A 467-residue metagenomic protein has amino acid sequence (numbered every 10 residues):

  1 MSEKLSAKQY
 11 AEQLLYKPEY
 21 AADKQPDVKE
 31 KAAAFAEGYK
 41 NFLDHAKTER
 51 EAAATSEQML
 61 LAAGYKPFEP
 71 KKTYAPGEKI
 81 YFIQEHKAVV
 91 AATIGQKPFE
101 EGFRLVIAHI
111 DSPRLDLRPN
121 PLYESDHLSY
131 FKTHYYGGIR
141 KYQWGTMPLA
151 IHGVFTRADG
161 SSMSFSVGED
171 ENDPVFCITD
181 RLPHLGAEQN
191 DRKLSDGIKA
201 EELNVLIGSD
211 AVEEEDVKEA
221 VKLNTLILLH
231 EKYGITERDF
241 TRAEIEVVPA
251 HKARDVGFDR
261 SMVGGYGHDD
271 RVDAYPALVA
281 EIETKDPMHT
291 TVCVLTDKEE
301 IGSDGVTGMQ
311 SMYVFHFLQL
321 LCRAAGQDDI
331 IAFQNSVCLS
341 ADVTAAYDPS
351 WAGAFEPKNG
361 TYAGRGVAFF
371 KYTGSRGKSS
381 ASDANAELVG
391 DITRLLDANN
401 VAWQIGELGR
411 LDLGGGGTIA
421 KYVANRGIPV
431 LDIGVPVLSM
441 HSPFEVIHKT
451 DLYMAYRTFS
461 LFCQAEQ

Functional and structural regions predicted by a protein language model:
M1-Q467: N-terminal hydrophobic/helix-forming segments and targeting peptides
